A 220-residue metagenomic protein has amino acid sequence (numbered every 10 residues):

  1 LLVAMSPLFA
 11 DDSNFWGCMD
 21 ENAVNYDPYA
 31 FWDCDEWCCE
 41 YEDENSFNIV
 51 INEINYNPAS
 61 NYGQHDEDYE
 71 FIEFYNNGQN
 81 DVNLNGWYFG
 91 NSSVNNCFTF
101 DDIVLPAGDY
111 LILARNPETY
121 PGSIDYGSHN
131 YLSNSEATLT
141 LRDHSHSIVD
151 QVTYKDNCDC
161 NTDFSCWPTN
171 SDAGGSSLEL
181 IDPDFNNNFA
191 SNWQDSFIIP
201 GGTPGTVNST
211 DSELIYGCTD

Functional and structural regions predicted by a protein language model:
L1-V50, S196-D220: Primarily marks secretory-pathway-exposed extracellular/lumenal segments that are disulfide- and glycosylation-prone
A10, E42-F189, S196-I199, E213-L214: Activation on beta-sandwich/Ig-like modules and their edge loops
